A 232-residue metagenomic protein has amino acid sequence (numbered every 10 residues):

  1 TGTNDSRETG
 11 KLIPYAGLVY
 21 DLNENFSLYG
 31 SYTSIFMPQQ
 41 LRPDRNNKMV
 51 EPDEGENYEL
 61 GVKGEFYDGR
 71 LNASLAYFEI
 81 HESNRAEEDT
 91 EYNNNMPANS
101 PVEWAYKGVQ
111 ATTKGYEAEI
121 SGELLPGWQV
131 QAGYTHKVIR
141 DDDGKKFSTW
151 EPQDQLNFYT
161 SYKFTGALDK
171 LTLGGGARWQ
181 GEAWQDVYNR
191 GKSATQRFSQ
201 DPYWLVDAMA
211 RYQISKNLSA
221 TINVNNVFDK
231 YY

Functional and structural regions predicted by a protein language model:
T1-E82, S161, S215: Structural signature of Gram-negative outer-membrane beta-barrels, strongest in the C-terminal barrel of TonB-dependent
T1-G10, M37-K48, N84-Y106, W184-F198: Solvent-exposed loop segments that connect transmembrane elements
E8-L12, E54-Y58, G69, T112-K114 (+2 more regions): Residues that define the transmembrane beta-barrel architecture of outer-membrane proteins
A16-Y20, L60-G64, A118-G122, A132 (+4 more regions): Residues on the lipid-exposed face of transmembrane beta-strands in outer-membrane beta-barrel proteins
N25-L28, D68-A73, G127-V130, G166-T172 (+1 more regions): Repeated loop/turn-to-beta-strand initiation elements of outer-membrane beta-barrel proteins
S27-S31, P52-Y116, S121-E123, V130 (+1 more regions): Membrane-embedded beta-barrel scaffold of Gram-negative outer-membrane proteins
H81, A105-Y188: Gram-negative outer-membrane beta-barrel transporters
H81, W179-Y188, R211-Y232: C-terminal beta-signal and adjacent terminal beta-strands/loops of Gram-negative outer-membrane beta-barrel proteins
